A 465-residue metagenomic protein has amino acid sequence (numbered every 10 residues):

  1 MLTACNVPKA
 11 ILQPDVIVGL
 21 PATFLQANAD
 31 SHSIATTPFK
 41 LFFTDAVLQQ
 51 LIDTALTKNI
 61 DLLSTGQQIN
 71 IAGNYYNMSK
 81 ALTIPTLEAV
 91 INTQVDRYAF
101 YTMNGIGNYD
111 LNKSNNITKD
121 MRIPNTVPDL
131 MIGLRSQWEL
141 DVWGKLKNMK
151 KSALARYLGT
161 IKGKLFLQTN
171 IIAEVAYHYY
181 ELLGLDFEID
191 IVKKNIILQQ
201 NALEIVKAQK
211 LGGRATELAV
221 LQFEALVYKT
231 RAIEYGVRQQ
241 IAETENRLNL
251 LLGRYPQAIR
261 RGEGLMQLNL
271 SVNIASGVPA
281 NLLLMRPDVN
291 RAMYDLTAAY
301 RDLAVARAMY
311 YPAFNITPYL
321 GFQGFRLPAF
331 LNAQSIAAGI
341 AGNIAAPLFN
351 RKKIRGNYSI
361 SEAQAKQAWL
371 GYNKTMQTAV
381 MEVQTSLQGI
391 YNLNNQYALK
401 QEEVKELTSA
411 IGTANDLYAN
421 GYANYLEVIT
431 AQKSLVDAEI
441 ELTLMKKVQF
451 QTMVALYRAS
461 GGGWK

Functional and structural regions predicted by a protein language model:
M1-T57, G105-I106, K113-T118, R238-L284 (+2 more regions): Terminal intrinsically disordered/low-complexity segments used for targeting and assembly
L63-S64, K80-A81, L140-Q168, L218 (+7 more regions): Sec/SRP-type N-terminal targeting helices
Q67, N125-D129, A333-A337: Transmembrane beta-barrel outer-membrane domains
I71, T93-A99, L140, L252 (+3 more regions): Transmembrane beta-strands of outer-membrane beta-barrel pores
P85-I91, I132, P312-P318, I340-G342: Transmembrane beta-strands of outer-membrane beta-barrel proteins
P128-S136, V278, A338-I344: Hydrophobic, lipid-facing positions within transmembrane beta-strands of outer-membrane proteins
A155, K162-V278, G389, L393 (+2 more regions): Periplasmic alpha-helical coiled-coil/stalk elements that build and connect Gram-negative outer-membrane
Q209-R214, Y418-Y422, A459-G462: A short glycine-centered flexible hinge/capping loop motif at secondary-structure junctions
